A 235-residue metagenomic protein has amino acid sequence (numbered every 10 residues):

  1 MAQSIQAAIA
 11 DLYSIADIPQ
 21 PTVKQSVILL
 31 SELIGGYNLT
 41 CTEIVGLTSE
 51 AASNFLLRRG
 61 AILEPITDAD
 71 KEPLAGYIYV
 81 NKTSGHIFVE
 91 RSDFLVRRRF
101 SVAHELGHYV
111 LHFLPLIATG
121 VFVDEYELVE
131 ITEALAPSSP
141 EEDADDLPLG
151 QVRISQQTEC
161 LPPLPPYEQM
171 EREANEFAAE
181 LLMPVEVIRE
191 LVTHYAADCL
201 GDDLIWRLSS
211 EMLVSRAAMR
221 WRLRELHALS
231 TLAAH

Functional and structural regions predicted by a protein language model:
M1-H235: Active-site hotspot residues in diverse enzymes, especially metal/ion-binding acidic/histidine motifs
